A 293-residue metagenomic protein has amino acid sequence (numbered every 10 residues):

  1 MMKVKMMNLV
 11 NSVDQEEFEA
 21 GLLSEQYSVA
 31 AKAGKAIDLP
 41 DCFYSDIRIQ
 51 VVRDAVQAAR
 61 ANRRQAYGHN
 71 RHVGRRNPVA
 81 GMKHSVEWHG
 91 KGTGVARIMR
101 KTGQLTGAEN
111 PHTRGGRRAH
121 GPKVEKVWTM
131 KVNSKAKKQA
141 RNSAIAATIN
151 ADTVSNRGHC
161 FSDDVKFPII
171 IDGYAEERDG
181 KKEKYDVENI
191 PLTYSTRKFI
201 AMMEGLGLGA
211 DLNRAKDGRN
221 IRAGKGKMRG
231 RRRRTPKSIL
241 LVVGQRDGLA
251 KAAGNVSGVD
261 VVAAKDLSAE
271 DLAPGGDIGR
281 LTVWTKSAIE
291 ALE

Functional and structural regions predicted by a protein language model:
M1-K3, P168, S238: A residue-level signal for beta-strand positions that form part of recognition/binding surfaces within mature
M1-M2, N142, D152, A253: Intrinsic structural disorder
M1-Q26, E293: Intrinsically disordered, compositionally biased charged tails
K3-M6, R141, R178-I190, V283-E293: Structured catalytic/translocation cores of nucleotide/phosphate-coupled proteins
M6-N8, I171-A175, V243: Flexible glycine-/small-residue-rich
N11-Q15, D179, G248-A250, E290: Short, surface-exposed beta-strand/loop "edge" segments at domain boundaries and coil↔beta transitions
Y27-V29, G34-P236: Basic, glycine/proline-rich low-complexity segments that contact nucleic acids
R219, G224-A250, G254-N255, D260-E293: Oxyanion/phosphate-interacting regions
